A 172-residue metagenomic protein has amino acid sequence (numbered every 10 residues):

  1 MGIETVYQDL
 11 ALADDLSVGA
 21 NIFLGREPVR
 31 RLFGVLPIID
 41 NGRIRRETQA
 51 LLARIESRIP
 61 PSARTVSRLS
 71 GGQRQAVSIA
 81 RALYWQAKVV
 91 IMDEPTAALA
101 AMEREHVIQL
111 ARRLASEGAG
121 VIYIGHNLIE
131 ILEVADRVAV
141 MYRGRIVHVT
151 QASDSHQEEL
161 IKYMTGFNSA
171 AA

Functional and structural regions predicted by a protein language model:
M1-A172: Glycine-rich phosphate-binding loops of nucleotide-dependent enzymes
